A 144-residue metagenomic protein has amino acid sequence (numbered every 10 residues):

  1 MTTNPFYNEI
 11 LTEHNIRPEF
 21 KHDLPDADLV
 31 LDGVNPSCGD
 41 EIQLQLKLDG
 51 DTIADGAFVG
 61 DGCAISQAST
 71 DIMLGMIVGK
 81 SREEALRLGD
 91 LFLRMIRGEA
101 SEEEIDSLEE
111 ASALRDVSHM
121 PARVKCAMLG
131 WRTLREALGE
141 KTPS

Functional and structural regions predicted by a protein language model:
M1-K21, P25, K80-S144: C-terminal binding/interaction regions
R17-G60: Structured beta-strand/loop patches that form or line metal/cofactor-binding pockets in enzymes
C38, I65, H119-R123: Secondary-structure capping and boundary motifs in well-ordered enzyme cores
I42, D71, K125: Active-site phosphate/pyrophosphate-handling residues
K47, A68-T70, R135-L138: Ubiquitous "structural anchor" signal
D61-Q67: Short, thiol/selenol-centered motifs that function as redox-active sites or metal-ligating centers
Q67-A68, R87: Alpha-helical macromolecular-interaction surfaces
S69-S81: Alpha-helical support elements that line or immediately flank enzyme active sites and cofactor-binding pockets
